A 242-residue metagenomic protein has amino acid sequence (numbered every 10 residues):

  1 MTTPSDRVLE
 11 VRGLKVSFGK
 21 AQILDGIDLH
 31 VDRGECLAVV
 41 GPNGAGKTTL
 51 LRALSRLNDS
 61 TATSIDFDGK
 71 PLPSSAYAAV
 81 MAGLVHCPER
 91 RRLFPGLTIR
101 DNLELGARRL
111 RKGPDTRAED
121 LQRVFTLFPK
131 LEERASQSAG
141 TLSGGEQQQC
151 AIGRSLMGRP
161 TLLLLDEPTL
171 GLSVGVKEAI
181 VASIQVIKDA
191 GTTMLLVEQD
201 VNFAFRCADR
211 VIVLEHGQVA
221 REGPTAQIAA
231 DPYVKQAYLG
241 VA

Functional and structural regions predicted by a protein language model:
L9, L24-G26: Conserved structural motif at the start of ABC-family nucleotide-binding domains
G19, A76, I99-E119, L127-E132 (+2 more regions): ABC-type ATPase nucleotide-binding domains, specifically the catalytic core motifs of the NBD
V40-P42: The feature captures the beta-strand-to-loop junction immediately N-terminal to the Walker
S55: Helix-to-loop junction immediately C-terminal to a conserved catalytic motif
A62-P73, A82, T116-L121: Conserved ABC transporter NBD signature motif
S155-L156: ABC ATPase C-loop
L163-E167: Catalytic Walker B motif of ABC-type/P-loop ATPase nucleotide-binding domains
